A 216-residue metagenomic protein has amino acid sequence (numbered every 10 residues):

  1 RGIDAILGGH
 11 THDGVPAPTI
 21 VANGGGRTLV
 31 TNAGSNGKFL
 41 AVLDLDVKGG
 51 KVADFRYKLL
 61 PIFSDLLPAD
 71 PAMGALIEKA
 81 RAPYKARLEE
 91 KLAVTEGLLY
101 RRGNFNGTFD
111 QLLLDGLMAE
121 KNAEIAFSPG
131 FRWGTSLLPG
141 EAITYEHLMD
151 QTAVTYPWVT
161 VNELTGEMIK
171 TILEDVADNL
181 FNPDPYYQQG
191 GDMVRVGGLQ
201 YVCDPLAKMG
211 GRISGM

Functional and structural regions predicted by a protein language model:
R1-R87, L180-Q188, D192: Active-site-adjacent helix-turn-beta-strand microarchitecture at beta-sheet edges that either contains or buttresses
G8-V15, T95-G97, S128-R132, M168-I172: A generic short-segment signal for beta-strand/edge and adjacent turn/coil regions
V21-A22, R27-T28, F39, Q111-M216: Feature captures C-terminal
A33, R102, N106, V161: Glycine- and other small-residue-rich loops at beta-strand/loop junctions that grip anionic moieties
D46-I143, T152, Y201-M209: A short C-terminal boundary segment appended to hydrolase-like catalytic domains
